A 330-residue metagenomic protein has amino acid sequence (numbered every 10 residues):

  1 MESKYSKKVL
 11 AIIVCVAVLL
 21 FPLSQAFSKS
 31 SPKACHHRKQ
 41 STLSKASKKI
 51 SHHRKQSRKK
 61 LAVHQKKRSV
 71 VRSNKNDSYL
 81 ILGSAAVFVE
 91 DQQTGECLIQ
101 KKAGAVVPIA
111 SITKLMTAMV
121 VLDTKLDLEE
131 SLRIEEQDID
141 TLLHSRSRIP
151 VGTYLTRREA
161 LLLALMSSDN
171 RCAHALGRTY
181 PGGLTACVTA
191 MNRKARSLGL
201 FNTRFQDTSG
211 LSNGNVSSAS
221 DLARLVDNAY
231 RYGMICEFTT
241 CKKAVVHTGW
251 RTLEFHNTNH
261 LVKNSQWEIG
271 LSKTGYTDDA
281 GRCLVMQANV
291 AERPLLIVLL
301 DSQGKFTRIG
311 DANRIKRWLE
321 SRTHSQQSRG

Functional and structural regions predicted by a protein language model:
M1-A86, S321-G330: N-terminal secretory targeting signals
L19, K125-L126, C283: Ubiquitous "structural anchor" signal
C35, K59-S220, R224-G233, V290: Active-site-adjacent loops and short helices of periplasmic peptidoglycan-processing enzymes
L200-R204, G210-G330: Domain-terminus/edge residues, biased toward the C-terminal soluble/receptor-binding domains of extracytoplasmic
